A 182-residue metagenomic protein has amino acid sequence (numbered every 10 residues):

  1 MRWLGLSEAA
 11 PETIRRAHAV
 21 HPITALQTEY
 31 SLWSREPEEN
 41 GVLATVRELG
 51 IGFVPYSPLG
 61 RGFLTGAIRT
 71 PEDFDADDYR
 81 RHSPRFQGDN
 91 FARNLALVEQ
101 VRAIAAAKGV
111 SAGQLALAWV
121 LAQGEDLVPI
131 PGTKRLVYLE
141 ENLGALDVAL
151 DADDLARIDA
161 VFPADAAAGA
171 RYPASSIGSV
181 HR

Functional and structural regions predicted by a protein language model:
M1-V161, I177-R182: Beta/alpha (TIM)-barrel catalytic core signal, keyed to glycine-rich beta->alpha loops juxtaposed to Asp/Glu that bind
A170-S175: Short coil/turn segments at secondary-structure boundaries
